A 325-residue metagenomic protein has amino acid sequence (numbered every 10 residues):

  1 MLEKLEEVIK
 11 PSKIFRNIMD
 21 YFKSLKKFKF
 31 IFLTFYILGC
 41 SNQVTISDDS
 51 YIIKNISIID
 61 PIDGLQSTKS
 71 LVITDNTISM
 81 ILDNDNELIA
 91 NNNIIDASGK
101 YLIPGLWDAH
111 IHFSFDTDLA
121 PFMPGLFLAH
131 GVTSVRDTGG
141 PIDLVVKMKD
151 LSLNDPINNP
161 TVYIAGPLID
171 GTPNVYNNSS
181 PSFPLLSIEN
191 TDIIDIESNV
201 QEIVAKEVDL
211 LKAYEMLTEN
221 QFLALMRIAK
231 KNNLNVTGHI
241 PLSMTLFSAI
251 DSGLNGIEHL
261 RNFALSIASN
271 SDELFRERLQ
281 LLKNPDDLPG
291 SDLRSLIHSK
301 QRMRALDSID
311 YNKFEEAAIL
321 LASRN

Functional and structural regions predicted by a protein language model:
M1-L25: N-terminal secretory signal peptides that target proteins for export/translocation
K26-L33: Sec-dependent signal peptide recognition, specifically the positively charged N-region followed immediately by
V44-D49, I58, I62-I103: Histidine-rich, glycine-flanked metal-binding segment
Y51, E87-L128, T133: Replace "His-x-His-based motif
A97, L106, M123-P241, L246-S248 (+2 more regions): Divalent-metal coordination cores built from histidine and acidic residues
